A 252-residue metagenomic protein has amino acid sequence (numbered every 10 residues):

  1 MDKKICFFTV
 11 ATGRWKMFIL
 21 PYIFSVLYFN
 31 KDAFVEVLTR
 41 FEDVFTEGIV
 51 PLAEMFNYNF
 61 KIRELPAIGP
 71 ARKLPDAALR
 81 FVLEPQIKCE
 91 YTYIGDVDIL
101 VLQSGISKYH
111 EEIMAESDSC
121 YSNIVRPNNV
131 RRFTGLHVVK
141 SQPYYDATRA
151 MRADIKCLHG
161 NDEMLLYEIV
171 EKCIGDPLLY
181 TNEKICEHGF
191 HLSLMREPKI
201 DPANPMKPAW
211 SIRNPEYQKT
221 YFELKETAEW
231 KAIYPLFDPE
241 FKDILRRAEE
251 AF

Functional and structural regions predicted by a protein language model:
M1-G69, E240, R247-F252: N-terminal anchoring/stem segment of glycosyltransferases
M17-L20, F24, V82, G160-E168: A structural signal for well-ordered alpha-helical segments within the folded catalytic domains of diverse enzymes
F29-N30, F56-N57, I87-K88, E116-S117 (+1 more regions): A structural signal for short coil/turn segments at secondary-structure junctions
A67-Y93, R213: A conserved donor-nucleotide-binding helix/loop in the catalytic core of Leloir-type glycosyltransferases
G95, N128-V130, T134-S141: Nucleic-acid-interacting cores, centered on viral/eukaryotic replication and modification enzymes
D96-L100: The conserved acidic donor/metal-binding loop of glycosyltransferases
V101-R132: Conserved donor-nucleotide/metal-binding helix-loop-beta segment in metal-dependent transferases, i.e., the alpha-helix
L136, S141-I244: Catalytic core and acceptor-binding pocket of nucleotide-sugar-dependent glycosyltransferases
